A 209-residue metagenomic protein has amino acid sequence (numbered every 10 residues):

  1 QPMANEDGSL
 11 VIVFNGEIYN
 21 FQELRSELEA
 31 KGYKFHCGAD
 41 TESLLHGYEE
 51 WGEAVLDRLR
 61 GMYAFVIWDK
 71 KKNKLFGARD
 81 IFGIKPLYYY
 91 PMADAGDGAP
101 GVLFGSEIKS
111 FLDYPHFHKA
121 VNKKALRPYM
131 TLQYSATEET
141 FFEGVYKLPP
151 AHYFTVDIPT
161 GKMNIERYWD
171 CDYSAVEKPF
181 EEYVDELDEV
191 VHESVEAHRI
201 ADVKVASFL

Functional and structural regions predicted by a protein language model:
Q1-L209: Cysteine-centered catalytic environments shared across enzyme families
